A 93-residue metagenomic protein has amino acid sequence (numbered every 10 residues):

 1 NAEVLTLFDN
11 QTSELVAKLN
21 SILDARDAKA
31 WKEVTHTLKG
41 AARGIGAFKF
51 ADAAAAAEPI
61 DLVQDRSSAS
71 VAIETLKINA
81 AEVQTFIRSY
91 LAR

Functional and structural regions predicted by a protein language model:
N1-T37, G44, S67-A92: Long, amphipathic alpha-helical coiled-coil segments characteristic of histidine-phosphotransfer scaffolds
G40, G44-D52: Short, charge-rich amphipathic alpha-helical segments embedded in non-transmembrane helical bundles/solenoids
A53-L62: Hydrophobic, amphipathic alpha-helical faces that serve as interaction scaffolds
